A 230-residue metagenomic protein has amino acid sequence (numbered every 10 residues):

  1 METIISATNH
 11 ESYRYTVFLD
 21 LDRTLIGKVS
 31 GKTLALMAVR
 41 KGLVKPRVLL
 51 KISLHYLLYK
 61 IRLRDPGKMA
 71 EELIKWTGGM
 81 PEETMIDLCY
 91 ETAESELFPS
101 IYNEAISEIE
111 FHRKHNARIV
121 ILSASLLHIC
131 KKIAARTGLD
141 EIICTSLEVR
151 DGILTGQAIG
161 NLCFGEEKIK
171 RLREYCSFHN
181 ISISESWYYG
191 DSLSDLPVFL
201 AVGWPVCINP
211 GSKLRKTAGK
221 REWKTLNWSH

Functional and structural regions predicted by a protein language model:
M1-R14, D87, E94-H230: C-terminal cap/substrate-recognition subdomain and adjoining C-terminal extension of metal-dependent phosphatase-like
E2-I61: Active-site neighborhood of HAD-like aspartate-dependent phosphohydrolases
L19-D20, A38, E71-I74, S95 (+2 more regions): A generic, residue-level signal for flexible/boundary positions that often mark functional hotspots
L19-L21, L34, T77, T92 (+1 more regions): Broad hydrophobic/π-residue packing in well-ordered secondary structure
D22-L25, R40, K60, W76 (+4 more regions): Short N-terminal micro-motifs specific to bacterial/archaeal maturation and metal-cluster initiation sites
K28-G31, L43-F111: A metal-dependent, Asp-based hydrolase signature
G31-L34, M69-A70, G152-Q157: Acidic/polar active-site rim loop that often engages polyanionic ligands
